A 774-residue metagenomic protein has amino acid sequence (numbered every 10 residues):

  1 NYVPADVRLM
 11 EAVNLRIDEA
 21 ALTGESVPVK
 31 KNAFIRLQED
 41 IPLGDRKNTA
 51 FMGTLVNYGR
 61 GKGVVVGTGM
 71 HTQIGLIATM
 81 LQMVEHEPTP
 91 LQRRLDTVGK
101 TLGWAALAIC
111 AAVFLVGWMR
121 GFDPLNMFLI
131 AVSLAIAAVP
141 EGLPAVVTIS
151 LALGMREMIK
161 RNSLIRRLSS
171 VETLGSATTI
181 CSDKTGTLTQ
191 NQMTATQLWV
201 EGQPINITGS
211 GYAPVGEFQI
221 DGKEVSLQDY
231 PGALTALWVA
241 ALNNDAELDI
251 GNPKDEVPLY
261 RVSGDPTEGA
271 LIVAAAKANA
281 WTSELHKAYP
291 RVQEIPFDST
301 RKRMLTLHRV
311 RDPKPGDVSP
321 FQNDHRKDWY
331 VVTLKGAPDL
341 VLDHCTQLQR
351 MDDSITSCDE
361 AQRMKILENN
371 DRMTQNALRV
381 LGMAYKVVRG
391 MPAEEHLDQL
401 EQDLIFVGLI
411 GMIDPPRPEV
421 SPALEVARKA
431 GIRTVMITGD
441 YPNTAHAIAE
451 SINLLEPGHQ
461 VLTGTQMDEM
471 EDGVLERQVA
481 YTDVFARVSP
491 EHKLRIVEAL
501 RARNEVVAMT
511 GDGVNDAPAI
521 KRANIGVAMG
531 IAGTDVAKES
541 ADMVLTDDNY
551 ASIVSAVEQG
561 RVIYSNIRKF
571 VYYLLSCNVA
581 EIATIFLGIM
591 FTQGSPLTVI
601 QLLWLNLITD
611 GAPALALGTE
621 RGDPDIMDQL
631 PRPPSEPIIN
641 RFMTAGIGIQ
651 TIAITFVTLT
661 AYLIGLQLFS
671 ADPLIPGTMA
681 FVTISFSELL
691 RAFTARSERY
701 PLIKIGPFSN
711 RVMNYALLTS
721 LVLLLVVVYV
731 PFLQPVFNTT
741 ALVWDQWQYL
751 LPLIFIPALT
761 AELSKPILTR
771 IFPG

Functional and structural regions predicted by a protein language model:
N1-P631, I638-I639, I652, L666 (+2 more regions): Conserved cytosolic headpiece of P-type ATPases
T609, I654-T655, T678-A692: Generic alpha-helical transmembrane segments
P633-I652, P673-M679: Membrane-water interface at loop-to-transmembrane-helix junctions
F656-T660: Membrane-embedded helix-loop-helix hairpins and adjacent transmembrane boundary segments in multi-pass transporters
Y662-D672: Long hydrophobic segments that form regular secondary structure
A695: Hydrophobic, aromatic-rich cap/lid helix
